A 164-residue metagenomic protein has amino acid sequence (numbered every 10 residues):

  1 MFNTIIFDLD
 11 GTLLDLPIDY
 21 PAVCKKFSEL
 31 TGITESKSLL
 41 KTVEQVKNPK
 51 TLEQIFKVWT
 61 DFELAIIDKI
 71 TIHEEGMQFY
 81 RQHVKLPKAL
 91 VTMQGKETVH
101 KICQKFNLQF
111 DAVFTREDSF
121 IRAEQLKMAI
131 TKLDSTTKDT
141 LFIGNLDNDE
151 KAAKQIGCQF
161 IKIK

Functional and structural regions predicted by a protein language model:
M1-L40: Active-site neighborhood of HAD-like aspartate-dependent phosphohydrolases
K25-I70, E74-M77: A metal-dependent, Asp-based hydrolase signature
L64-H100, Q104, A123-E124: Short, acidic loop-to-helix structural element flanking the phosphoryl-transfer center in phosphate-processing enzymes
V84, F106-Q109, Q155-C158: Short, structured coil segments at secondary-structure junctions
P87, D139, Q159: Residues at the starts of beta-strands that form the adenosine-phosphate
A89-T92, F142, K162: Structural beta-sheet core signal
K96-L141, D147-K151: Substrate-recognition "cap/lid" segment bordering the active-site pocket of phosphatases
N145-I161: Acidic, divalent-metal-coordinating active-site segment for phosphoryl/phosphodiester hydrolysis, typified by short
